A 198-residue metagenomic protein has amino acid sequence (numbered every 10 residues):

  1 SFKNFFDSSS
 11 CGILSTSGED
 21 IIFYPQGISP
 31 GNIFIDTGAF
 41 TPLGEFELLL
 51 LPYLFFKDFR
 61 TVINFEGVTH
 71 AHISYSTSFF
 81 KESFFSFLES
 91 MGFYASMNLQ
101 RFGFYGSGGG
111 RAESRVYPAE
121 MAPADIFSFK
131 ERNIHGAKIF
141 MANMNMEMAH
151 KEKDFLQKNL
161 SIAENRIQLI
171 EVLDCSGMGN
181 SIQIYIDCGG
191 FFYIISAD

Functional and structural regions predicted by a protein language model:
S1-D198: Structural preference for solvent-exposed beta-strand-turn elements and adjacent flexible terminal/loop segments within
